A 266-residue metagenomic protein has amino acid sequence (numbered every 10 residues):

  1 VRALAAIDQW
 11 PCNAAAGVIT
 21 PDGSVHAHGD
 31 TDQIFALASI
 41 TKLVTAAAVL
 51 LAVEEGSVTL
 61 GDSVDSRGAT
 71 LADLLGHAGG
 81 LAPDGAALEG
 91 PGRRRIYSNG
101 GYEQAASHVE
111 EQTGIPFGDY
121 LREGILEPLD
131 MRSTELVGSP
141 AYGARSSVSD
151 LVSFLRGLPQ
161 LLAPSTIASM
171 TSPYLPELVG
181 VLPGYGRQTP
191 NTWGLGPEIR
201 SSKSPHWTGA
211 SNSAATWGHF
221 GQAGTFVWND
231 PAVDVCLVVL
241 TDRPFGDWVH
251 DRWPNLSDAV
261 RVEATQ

Functional and structural regions predicted by a protein language model:
V1-H28, D32-A36, R93-R94, E110-I115 (+3 more regions): Catalytic loop of the DD-peptidase/beta-lactamase superfamily, centered on the K-T-G motif and neighboring
R2-A5, V44, L50: Generic N-terminal leader segments that precede the first folded domain
A16, T45, V49, L74 (+3 more regions): Residue-level preference for non-acidic, small/hydrophobic
T31, F35-I40, V44, A52-A87 (+2 more regions): Active-site helix/loop module of the DD-peptidase/beta-lactamase fold, centered on the serine-lysine SxxK catalytic
S39-I40, I96-G100: Catalytic nucleophile serine of serine hydrolases, specifically the conserved "nucleophile elbow" pentapeptide
V44-A47, G100-S107, S149-S153: Well-ordered alpha-helical segments within folded domains of soluble proteins
S66, G92-R93: Short acidic/polar beta-strand-loop edge motifs in secreted extracellular and Gram-negative envelope-associated
L81-A82, Y102, R243-F245: Solvent-exposed loop/turn segments at secondary-structure junctions within structured extracellular/periplasmic domains
